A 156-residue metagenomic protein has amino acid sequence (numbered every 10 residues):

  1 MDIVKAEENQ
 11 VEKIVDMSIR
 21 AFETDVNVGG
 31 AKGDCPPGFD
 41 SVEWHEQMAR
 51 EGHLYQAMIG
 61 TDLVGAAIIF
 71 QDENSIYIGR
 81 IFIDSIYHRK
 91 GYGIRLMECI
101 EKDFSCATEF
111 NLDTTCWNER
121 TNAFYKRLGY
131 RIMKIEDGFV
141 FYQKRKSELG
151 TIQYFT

Functional and structural regions predicted by a protein language model:
D2-D16: A short beta-loop-alpha structural element at the N-terminal edge of CoA-dependent acyl/N-acetyltransferase catalytic
D16-W44: Conserved GNAT-fold acetyl-CoA-binding loop/helix
V42-Q56: A short helix-loop-beta-strand connector motif used in the catalytic cores of GNAT acetyltransferases and, in some
Q56, D62-F70, Y77-F82: Conserved beta-strand in the GNAT
I81-H88, T114-T115: A short, internal acetyl-CoA/4′-phosphopantetheine-binding micro-motif in the GNAT/acyltransferase core
Y87, G91-C99: Conserved acetyl-CoA pyrophosphate-binding loop and the N-cap/start of the following alpha-helix in GNAT-like
I94-R95, C116-K134: Conserved active-site alpha-helix within GNAT-family acetyltransferase domains
M97, F104-C116: Conserved GNAT acetyl-CoA-binding A-motif
